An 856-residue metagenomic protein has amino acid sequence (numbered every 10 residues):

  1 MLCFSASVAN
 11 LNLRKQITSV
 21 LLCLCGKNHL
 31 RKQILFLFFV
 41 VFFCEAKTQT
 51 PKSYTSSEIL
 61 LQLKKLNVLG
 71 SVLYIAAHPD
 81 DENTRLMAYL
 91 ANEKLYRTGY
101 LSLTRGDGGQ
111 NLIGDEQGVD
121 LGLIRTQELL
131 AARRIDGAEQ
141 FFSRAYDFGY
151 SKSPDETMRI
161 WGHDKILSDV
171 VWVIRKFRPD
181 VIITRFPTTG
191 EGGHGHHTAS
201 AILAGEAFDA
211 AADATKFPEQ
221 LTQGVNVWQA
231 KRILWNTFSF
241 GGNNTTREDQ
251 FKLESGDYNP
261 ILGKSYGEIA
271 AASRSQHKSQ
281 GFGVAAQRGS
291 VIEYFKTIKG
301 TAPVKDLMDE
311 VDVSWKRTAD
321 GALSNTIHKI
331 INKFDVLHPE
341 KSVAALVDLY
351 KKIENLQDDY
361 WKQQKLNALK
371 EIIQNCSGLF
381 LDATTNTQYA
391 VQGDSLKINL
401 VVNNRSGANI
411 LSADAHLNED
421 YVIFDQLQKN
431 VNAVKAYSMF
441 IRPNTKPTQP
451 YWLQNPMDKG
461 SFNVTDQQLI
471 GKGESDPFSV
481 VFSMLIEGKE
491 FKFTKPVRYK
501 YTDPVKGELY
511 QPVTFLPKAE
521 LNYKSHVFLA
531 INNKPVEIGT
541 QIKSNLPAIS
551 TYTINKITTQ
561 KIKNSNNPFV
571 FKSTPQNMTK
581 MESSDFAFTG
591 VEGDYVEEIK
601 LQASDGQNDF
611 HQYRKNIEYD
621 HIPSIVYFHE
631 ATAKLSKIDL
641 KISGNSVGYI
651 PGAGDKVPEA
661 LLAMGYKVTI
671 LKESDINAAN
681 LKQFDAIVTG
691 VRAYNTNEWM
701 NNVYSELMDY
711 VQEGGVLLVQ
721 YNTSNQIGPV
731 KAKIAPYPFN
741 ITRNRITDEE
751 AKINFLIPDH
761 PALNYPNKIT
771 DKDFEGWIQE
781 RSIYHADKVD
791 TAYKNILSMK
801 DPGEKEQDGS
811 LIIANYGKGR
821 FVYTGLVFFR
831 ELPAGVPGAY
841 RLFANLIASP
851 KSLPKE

Functional and structural regions predicted by a protein language model:
M1-C44: Intrinsic disorder/low-complexity segments
T48-L73, S153-T157, H163-L381: Metal-dependent de-N-acetylase/amidase catalytic core
Q49-K176, T198, I202-D209: Active-site rim/loop-helix segments in enzyme catalytic domains that contact anionic ligands
I353-G393, K500-I531: Low-complexity, acidic Ser/Thr/Pro/Gly-rich terminal tails and inter-domain linkers that flank the onset of structured
K429-P496, F588-E598: Eukaryote-biased detector of low-complexity, proline/serine/threonine-rich segments and adjacent exposed loops
D609-G690, R830, A848-K855: Aromatic-Pro/Gly-enriched surface loop or interdomain linker that acts as a lid/target-recognition segment
R692-F774: A glycine-rich, often tryptophan-bearing local segment used as a flexible ligand/cofactor-contacting loop or short
R743-G835, P854-K855: Catalytic beta-strand/loop cores that center a nucleophilic Ser/Cys/Thr and support acyl-enzyme chemistry
